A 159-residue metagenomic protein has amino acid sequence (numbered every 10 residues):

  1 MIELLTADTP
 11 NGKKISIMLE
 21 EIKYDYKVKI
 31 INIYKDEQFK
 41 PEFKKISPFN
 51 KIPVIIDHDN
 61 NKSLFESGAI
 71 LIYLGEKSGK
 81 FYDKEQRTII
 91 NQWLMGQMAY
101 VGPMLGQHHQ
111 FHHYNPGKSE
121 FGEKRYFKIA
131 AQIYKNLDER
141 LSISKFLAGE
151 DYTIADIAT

Functional and structural regions predicted by a protein language model:
M1-R125, D138, K145: GST-like domain detector, emphasizing the conserved glutathione-binding G-site in the N-terminal thioredoxin-like
M104-H109, L147-T159: GST superfamily/GST-like fold recognition
F127-N136: Short, charged, amphipathic alpha-helices and their helix-cap/turn boundaries
